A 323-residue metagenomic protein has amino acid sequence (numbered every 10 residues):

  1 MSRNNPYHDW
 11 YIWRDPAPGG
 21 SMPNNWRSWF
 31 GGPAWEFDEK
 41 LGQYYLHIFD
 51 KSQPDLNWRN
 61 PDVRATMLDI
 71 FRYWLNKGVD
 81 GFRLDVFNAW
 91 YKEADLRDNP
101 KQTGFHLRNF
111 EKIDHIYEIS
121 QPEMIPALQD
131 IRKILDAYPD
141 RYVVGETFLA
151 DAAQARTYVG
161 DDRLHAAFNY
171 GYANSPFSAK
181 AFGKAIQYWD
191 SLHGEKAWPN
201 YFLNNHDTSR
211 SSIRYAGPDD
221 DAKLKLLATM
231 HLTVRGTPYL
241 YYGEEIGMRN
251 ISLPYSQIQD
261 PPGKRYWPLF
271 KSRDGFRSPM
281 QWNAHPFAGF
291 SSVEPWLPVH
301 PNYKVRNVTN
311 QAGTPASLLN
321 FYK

Functional and structural regions predicted by a protein language model:
M1-K323: Active-site and adjacent substrate-binding regions of carbohydrate-active enzymes
